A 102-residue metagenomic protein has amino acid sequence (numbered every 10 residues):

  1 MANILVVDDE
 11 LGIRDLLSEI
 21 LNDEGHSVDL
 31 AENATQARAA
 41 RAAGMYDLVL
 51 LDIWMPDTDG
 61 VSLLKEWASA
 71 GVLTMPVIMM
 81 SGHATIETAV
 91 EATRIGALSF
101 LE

Functional and structural regions predicted by a protein language model:
E10, I53-W54, M79: The short loop immediately C-terminal to the conserved phospho-acceptor aspartate in CheY-like receiver
R14, P56, A70, S81 (+1 more regions): The feature encodes the CheY-like receiver
D15-D23: Charged docking surfaces used in two-component/phosphorelay signaling
G25-E32, Q36, A40: Short hydrophobic/Thr-rich beta-strand motif most characteristic of the beta2 strand and flanking loop of CheY-like
N33, D59-S62: Acidic catalytic/metal-coordinating carboxylates
A39, V61-L73, E91: Short amphipathic alpha-helix used as the core "switch/output" element in two-component signaling
G44-L50, M55: Active-site beta3 strand of CheY-like receiver
